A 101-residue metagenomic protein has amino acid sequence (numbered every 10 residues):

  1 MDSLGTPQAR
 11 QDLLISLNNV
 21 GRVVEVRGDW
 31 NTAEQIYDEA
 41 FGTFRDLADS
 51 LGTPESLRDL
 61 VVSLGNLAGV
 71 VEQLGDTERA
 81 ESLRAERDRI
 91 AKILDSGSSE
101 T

Functional and structural regions predicted by a protein language model:
M1-R10, R45-L57, I93-S99: Flexible helix-coil transition and linker loops at the boundaries of alpha-helical arrays
Q8-V26, E55-E72: Conserved alpha-helical positions within TPR/SEL1-like repeat arrays
